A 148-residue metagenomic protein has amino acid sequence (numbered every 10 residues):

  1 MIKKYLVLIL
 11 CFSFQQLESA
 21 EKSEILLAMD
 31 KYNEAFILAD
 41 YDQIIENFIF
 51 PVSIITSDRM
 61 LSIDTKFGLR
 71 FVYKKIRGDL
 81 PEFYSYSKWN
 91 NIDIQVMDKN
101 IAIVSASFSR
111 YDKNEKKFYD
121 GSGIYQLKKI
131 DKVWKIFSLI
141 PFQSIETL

Functional and structural regions predicted by a protein language model:
I2-L8: Sec-dependent signal peptide recognition, specifically the positively charged N-region followed immediately by
L8, F12-E46: Short, low-complexity N-terminal intrinsically disordered segments enriched in polar/charged residues
Y32, I44-I45, V52, L69 (+2 more regions): Hydrophobic pocket/interface hotspot
I37, R110-D112, K129: Beta-strand elements of well-folded, non-transmembrane domains
F48, D58, A106-F108, Y125 (+1 more regions): A mature extracytoplasmic/lumenal domain signature
S53-D64, P81: A short gly/proline-enriched turn/hairpin at secondary-structure junctions
F67-K113: Surface-exposed, charged secondary-structure patches
D120-T147: Short beta-strand edge/turn micro-motifs at domain boundaries
